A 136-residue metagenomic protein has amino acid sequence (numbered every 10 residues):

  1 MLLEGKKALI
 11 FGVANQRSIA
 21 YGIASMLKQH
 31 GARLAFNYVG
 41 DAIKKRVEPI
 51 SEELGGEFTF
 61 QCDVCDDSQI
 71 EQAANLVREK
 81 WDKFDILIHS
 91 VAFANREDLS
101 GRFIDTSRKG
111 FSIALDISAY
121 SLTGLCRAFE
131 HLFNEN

Functional and structural regions predicted by a protein language model:
L2-F36: Canonical Rossmann dinucleotide-binding motif of NAD(H)/NADP(H)-dependent dehydrogenases/reductases, specifically
L9, A35, F60, L87 (+1 more regions): Conserved Rossmann-like nucleotide-binding pocket used by diverse enzymes that bind dinucleotide cofactors
V39-G40: Residues in the short beta-alpha loop(s) of Rossmann-like NAD(P)-binding domains
S51-S68: Rossmann-fold cofactor-recognition segment
Q61-C62, F84-L99, S118: Rossmann-fold scaffold of SDR-type NAD(P)-dependent oxidoreductases
C65-K80: Conserved Rossmann-fold cofactor-binding substructure of NAD(P)-dependent oxidoreductases
N75, E79, A92-F93, I113-N136: Amphipathic alpha-helical dimer-interface segment in Rossmann-like NAD(P)H-dependent oxidoreductases
D85, S100-G124: Catalytic Tyr-X3-Lys loop
